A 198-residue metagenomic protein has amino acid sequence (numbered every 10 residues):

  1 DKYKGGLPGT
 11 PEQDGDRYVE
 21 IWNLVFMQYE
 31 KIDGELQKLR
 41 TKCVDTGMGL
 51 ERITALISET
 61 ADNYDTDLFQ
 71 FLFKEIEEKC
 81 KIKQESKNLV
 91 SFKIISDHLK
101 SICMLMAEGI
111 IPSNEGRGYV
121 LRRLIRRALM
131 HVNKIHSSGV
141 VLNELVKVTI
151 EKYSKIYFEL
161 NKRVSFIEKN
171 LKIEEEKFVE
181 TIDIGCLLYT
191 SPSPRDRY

Functional and structural regions predicted by a protein language model:
D1-V148, K152-Y153, Y157, E174-L187: Structured aminoacyl-transfer and RNA-binding surfaces used for tRNA recognition/handling in the translation apparatus
V146, Y157-L171, S191: Electropositive nucleic-acid-contacting surfaces
Y189-Y198: Single conserved hydrophobic/aromatic residue that forms the stacking wall/gate of nucleotide- or nucleobase-binding
